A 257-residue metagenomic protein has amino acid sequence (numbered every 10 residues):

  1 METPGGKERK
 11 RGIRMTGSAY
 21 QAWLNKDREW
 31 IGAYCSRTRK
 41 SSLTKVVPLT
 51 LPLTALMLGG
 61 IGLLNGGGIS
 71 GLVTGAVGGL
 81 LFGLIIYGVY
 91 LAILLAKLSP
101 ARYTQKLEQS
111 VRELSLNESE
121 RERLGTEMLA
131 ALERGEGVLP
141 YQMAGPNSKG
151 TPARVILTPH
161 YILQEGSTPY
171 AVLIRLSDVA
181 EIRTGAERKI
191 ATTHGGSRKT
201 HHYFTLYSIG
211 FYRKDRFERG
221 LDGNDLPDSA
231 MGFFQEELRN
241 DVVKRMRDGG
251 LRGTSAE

Functional and structural regions predicted by a protein language model:
M1-S42: Cytosolic juxtamembrane N-terminal segments of multi-pass membrane proteins
R9-Q21, R28, L94-P159: Anionic N-terminal interaction surfaces
Q21-L24, R28-C35, V73, E108 (+3 more regions): Residue-level detector of alpha-helical secondary structure
C35-T104: Alpha-helical transmembrane spans
I69-S70, L91, T104, G125 (+3 more regions): Short amphipathic alpha-helical segments that mediate assembly, nucleic-acid/protein binding, or membrane association
G150-P152, S167-P169, Y212-E218: Glycine-centered tight beta-turn/hairpin loop motif at sheet-sheet or coil-to-beta transitions
R154-G196: Phosphoinositide-binding peripheral membrane targeting modules
I182-E257: Acidic, Ser/Thr- and proline-rich intrinsically disordered linker/docking segments of eukaryotic scaffolds
